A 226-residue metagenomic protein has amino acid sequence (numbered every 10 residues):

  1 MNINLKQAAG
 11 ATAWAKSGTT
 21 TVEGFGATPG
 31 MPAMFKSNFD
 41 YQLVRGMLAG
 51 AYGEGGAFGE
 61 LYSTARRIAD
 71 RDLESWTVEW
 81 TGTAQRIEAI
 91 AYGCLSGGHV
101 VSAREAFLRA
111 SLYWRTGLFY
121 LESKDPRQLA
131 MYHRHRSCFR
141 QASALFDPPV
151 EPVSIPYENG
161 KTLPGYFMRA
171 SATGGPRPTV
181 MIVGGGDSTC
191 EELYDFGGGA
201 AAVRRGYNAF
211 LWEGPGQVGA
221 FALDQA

Functional and structural regions predicted by a protein language model:
N2-W76: Long, non-catalytic architectural segments outside compact domain cores
Q42, A49-S63, W114-V153: An N-terminal hydrophobic leader/cap segment in hydrolases
V44-T116: Long amphipathic alpha-helical segments
V78-W80, A84-I87, L129-G174: N-terminal cap/lid segment of alpha/beta-hydrolase-fold proteins
S96, Y120-E122, E158: Alpha-helix C-terminal capping/termination sites
G97-H99, A172-G175: Short, glycine- and charge-enriched coil/turn segments that flank and shape catalytic ligand pockets
L118, A172, D187: Short, glycine/serine-rich, charged loops/turns that create anion-binding and catalytic segments at active sites
G175-A226: Cap/lid segment of the alpha/beta-hydrolase catalytic domain
